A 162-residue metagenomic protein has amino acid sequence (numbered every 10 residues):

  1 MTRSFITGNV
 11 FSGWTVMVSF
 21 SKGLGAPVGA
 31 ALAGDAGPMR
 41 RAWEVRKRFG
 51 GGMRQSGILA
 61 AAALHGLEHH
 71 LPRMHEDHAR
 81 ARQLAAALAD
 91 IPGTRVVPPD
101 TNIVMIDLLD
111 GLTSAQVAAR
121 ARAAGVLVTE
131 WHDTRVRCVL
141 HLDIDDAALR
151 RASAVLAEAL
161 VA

Functional and structural regions predicted by a protein language model:
T2, F11-I103, L108-L109, A162: Active-site C-terminal subdomain of aminotransferase-like
T15, T134-A162: PLP-dependent enzyme catalytic core of the Aspartate aminotransferase-like
L32-D35, K47-R48, R120-A124, A154-V155: Short, solvent-exposed amphipathic alpha-helical segments in soluble enzyme and RNA/protein-processing domains
G50-G51, R122-T129, L156-A162: A common structural junction motif
P98-P99, G125-L140: Conserved PLP cofactor-binding pocket of PLP-dependent enzymes
G111-A119, D145-R151: Short, conserved charged micro-motifs
